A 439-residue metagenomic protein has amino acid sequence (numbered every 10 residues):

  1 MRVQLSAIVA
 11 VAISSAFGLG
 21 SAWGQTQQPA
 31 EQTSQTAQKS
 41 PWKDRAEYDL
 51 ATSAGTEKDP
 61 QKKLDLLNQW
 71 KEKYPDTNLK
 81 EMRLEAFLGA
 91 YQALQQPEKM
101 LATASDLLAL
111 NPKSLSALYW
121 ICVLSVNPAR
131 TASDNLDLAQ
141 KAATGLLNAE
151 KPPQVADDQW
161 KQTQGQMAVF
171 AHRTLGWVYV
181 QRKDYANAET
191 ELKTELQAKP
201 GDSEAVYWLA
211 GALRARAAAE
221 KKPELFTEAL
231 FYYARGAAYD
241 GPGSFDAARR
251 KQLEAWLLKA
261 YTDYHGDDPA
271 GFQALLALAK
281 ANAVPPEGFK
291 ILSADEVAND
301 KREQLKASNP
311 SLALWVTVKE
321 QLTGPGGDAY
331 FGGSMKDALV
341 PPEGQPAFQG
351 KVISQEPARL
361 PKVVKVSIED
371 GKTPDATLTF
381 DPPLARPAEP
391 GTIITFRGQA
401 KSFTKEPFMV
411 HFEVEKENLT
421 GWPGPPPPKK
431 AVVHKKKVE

Functional and structural regions predicted by a protein language model:
A22-R83: N-terminal leader/linker segments that initiate helical-solenoid repeat arrays
Q35-Q38, Q69-M82, L107-S116, P128 (+4 more regions): Flexible helix-coil transition and linker loops at the boundaries of alpha-helical arrays
L50-S53, A86-F87, I121, L175 (+4 more regions): Structural register within alpha-helical repeat arrays
E57, L94, P128-A129, S133 (+3 more regions): Structural motif corresponding to the intra-repeat A-B loop/turn of tetratricopeptide repeats
D137-A149, K221-S244: TPR/TPR-like (Sel1-like) alpha-helical repeat modules
P269-E439: OB-fold and OB-like single-stranded nucleic-acid-recognition modules and their adjacent interaction interfaces
